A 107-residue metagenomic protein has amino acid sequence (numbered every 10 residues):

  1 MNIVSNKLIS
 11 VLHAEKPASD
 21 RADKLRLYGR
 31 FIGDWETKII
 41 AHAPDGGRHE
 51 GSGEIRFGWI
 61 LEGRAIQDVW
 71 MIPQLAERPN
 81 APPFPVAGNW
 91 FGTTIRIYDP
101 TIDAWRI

Functional and structural regions predicted by a protein language model:
M1-R48, R56, I60: Amphipathic/hydrophobic helical signal segments and adjacent flexible N-terminal regions that mediate secretion
L25, Q67-V69, N80-A81: Periodic aromatic/glycine/histidine/acidic cluster detector with a strong bias toward beta-strand repeat architectures
I32-E36, E62-V69, I102-R106: Short, hydrophobic/aromatic-rich segments at coil-to-beta transitions
K38-H42, M71, Y98: A generic structural motif
H42, E62, P73-A76: Short active-site-proximal "capping" loops at secondary-structure junctions
G47-E50, A87-N89: Short glycine/proline-enriched turns and hinge-like loops at secondary-structure junctions
S52-W59, W70, G92-I97: Hydrophobic/aromatic beta-strand elements that line small-molecule binding cavities or substrate pockets in beta-rich
I72-I107: Helix-adjacent hinge/juxtasegments
